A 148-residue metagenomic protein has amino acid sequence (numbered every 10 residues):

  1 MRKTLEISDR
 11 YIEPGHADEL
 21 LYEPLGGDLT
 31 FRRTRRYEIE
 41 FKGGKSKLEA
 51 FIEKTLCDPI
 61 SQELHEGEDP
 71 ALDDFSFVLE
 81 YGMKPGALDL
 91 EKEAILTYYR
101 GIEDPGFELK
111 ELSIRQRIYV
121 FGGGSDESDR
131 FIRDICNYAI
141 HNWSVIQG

Functional and structural regions predicted by a protein language model:
M1-G148: Core nucleic-acid recognition elements
